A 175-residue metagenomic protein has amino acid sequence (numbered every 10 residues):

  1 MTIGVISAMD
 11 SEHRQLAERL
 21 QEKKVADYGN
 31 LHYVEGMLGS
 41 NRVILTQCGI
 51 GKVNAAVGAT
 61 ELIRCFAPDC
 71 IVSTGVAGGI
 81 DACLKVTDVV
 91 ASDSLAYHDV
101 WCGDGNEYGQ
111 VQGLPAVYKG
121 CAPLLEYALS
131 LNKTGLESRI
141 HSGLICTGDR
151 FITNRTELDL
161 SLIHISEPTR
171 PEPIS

Functional and structural regions predicted by a protein language model:
M1, D81, K85, R170: Phosphate/ribose-phosphate-bearing ligand recognition and processing surfaces, centered on ADP-ribose/NAD(+/P+) systems
M1-T60, C65: N-terminal short beta-loop-beta anion/metal-coordinating cradle
Q15-L16, A56, D81-C83, V100-W101 (+1 more regions): Short glycine-/acidic-enriched loop or helix-start segments at secondary-structure transitions that form or flank
A67-D69: Proline-aspartate-enriched helix->loop->beta-strand connector
I80-L162: Mid-sequence, gly/pro-rich, charge-dense loop/helix-turn segments that line enzyme active sites
I163-S175: Single conserved hydrophobic/aromatic residue that forms the stacking wall/gate of nucleotide- or nucleobase-binding
